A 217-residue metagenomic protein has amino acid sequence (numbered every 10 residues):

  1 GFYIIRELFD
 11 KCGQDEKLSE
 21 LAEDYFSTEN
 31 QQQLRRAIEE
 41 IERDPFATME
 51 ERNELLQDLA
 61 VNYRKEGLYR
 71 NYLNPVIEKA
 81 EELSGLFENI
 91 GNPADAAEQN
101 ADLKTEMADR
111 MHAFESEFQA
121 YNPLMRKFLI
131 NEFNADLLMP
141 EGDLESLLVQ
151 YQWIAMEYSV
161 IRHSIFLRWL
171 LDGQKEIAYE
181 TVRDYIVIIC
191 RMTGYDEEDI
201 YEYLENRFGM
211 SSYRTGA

Functional and structural regions predicted by a protein language model:
G1-A217: Hydrophobic, aromatic-lined core segments that form the binding pocket/scaffold for planar heteroaromatic ligands
